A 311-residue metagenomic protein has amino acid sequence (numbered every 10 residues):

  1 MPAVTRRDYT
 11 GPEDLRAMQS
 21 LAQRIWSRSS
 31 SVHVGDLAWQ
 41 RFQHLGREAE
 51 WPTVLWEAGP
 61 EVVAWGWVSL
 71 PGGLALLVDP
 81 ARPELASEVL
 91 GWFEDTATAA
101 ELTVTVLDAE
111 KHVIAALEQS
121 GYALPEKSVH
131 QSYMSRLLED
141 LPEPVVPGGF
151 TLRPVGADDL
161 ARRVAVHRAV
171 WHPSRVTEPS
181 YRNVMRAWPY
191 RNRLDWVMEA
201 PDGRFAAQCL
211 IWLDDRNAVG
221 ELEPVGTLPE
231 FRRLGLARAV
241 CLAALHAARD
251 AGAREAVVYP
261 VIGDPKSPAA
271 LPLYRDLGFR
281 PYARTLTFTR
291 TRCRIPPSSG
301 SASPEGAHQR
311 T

Functional and structural regions predicted by a protein language model:
M1-W39, P144-V176, S298-T311: Short amphipathic alpha-helix that is part of the acyltransferase structural core
R7-P12, Q23-A97, P201, A206-E223 (+1 more regions): Conserved donor-binding loop and adjoining core beta-sheet/short helix segment in diverse acyl/aminoacyl transferases
L15, Q19, Q23-S30, D36-R41 (+10 more regions): Long, contiguous binding/interaction regions
V62, V68-G148, L286-T291: Acyl-donor-binding surface of acyltransferase catalytic domains
S87-W92, D108-K127, L234, R238 (+4 more regions): Conserved active-site alpha-helix within GNAT-family acetyltransferase domains
L102-T105, L222, A256-P260: Conserved hydrophobic beta-strand within the GNAT/NAT acetyltransferase core sheet that lines the active-site cleft
Q131-F150, R254-L271, R275-T311: C-terminal "cap" of GNAT-fold acetyltransferases
R168-R216, V225, P229, R238: Phosphate-binding active sites in nucleotide-utilizing proteins
